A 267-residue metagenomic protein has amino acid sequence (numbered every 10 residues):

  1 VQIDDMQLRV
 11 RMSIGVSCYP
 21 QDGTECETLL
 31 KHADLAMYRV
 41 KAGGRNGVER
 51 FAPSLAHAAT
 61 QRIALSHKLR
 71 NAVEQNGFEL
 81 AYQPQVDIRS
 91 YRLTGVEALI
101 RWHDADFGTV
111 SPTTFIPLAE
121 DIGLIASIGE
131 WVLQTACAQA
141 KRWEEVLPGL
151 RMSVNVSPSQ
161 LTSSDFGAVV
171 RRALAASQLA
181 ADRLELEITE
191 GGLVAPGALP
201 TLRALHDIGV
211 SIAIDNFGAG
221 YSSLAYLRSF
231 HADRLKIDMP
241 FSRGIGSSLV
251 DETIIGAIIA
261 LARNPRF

Functional and structural regions predicted by a protein language model:
V1-D4, H32-D34, V132-K141, I259 (+1 more regions): Alpha-helical scaffold within the catalytic cores of cyclic-nucleotide enzymes
V1-I63, H67: Cyclic-dinucleotide signaling modules
V1-M12, G108, E144-L150, Q178: Catalytic core regions of nucleotide second-messenger enzymes
S13-G15, K31, Y38, A81 (+3 more regions): PAS-family sensory domains
V48, E79, I88-E97, I122-P200: Catalytic core of bacterial c-di-GMP phosphodiesterases, primarily the EAL and HD-GYP domains, capturing alpha-helical
H57-K68, E74, E120, L124-G129 (+2 more regions): Signal-transducing alpha-helical linker
Q61-L118, N155, E187, I214: Active-site core of bacterial EAL-family cyclic-dinucleotide phosphodiesterase domains
M152, R171-I245, A257-F267: The catalytic core of metal-dependent phosphodiesterases that act on cyclic dinucleotides
